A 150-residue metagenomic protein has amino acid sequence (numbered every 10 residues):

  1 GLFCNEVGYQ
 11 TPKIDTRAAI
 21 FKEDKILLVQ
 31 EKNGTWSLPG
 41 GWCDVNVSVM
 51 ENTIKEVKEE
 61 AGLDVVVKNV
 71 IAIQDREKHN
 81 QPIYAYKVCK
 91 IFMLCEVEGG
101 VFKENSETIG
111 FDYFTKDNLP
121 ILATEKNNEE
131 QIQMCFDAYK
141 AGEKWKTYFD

Functional and structural regions predicted by a protein language model:
G1-R17: Acidic, metal-coordinating catalytic segment for phosphate/diphosphate chemistry, firing primarily on the Nudix
E6, T16, S37, N46-S48 (+1 more regions): Long, low-complexity, charged/polar intrinsically disordered regions
T11-D15, F21, N33, V88-K90: Short connector loops at helix/strand junctions that flank enzyme active sites, especially segments positioning acidic
F21, K68-I71: Conserved positions in beta-strands of structured domains
F21-E59: Conserved Nudix-box catalytic region and its N-terminal flanking loop in Nudix hydrolases and closely related
C43-V67, D75-Q131, W145-D150: Unchanged
Q131-A138: A small-molecule sensor/coupling module
